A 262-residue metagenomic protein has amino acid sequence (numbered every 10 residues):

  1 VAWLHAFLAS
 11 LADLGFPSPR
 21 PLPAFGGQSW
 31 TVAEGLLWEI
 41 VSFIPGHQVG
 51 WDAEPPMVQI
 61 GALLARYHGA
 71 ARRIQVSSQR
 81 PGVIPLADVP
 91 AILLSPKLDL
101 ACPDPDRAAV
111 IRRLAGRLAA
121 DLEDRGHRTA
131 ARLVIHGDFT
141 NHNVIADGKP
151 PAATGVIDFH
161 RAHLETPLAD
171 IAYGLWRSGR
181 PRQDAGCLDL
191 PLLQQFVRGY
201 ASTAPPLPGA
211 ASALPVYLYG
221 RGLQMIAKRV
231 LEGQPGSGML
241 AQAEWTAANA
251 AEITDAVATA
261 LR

Functional and structural regions predicted by a protein language model:
V1-S78: ATP-binding pocket architecture of kinase catalytic cores
P21, A119-A169: Active-site acidic catalytic loop and adjacent metal/ATP-binding pocket of ATP-dependent phosphoryl transfer enzymes
F25, W51-A109, A130-R132: A cross-family kinase active-site recognition segment
A62-R72, A119, W176-G179, A258: Short amphipathic alpha-helical signal-transduction/dimerization elements
A71-S78, G126, P208, G233-Q234: Long, hydrophobic, amphipathic alpha-helical segments used as structural scaffolds
K97, M225-R262: ATP/Mg2+ or Mg2+-diphosphate-binding catalytic cores that bind nucleotide phosphates or diphosphates via glycine-rich
L168-A204, Y219-S237: Active-site activation/catalytic loop segments of kinase-like enzymes and analogous catalytic loops in related
P206-L218: All-alpha amphipathic helical-bundle segments outside canonical DNA-binding/catalytic cores that form hydrophobic
